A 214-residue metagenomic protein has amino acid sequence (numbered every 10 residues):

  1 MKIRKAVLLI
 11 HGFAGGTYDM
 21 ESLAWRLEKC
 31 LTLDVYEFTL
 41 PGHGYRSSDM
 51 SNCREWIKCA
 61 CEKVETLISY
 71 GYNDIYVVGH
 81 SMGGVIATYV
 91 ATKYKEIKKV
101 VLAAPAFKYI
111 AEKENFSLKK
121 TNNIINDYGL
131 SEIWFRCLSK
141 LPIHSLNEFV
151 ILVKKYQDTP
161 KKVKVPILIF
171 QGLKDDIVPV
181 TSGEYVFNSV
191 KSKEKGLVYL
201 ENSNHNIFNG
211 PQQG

Functional and structural regions predicted by a protein language model:
L23, V165, P179-N188: Short alpha-helix in the alpha/beta-hydrolase fold that links the catalytic acid
E28-S47: Conserved alpha/beta-hydrolase
S47-S48, S203-G214: Catalytic histidine-centered segment of alpha/beta-hydrolase-like enzymes
G79-G83, A87: Gly/Ala-rich beta-loop-alpha elbow adjacent to hydrolase catalytic centers
V101-A111: Active-site nucleophile loop of the alpha/beta-hydrolase fold
V163, I167-Q171, D175: Short beta-strand/loop motif that positions the catalytic acidic residue of the alpha/beta-hydrolase fold
K174-V178, N206: Acidic catalytic loop of the alpha/beta-hydrolase fold
E184, N188-N206: Catalytic histidine neighborhood in serine/cysteine hydrolases with alpha/beta-hydrolase-type architecture
